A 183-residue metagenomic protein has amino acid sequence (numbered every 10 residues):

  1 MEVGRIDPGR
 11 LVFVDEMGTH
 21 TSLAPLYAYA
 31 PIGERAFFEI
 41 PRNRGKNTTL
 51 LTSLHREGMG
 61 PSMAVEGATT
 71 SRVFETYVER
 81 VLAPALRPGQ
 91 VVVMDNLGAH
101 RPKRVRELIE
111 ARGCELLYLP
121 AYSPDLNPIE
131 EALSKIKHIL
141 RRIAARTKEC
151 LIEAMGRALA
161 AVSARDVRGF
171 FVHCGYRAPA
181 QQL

Functional and structural regions predicted by a protein language model:
M1-L183: Short functional hotspots at interaction and active-site rims
